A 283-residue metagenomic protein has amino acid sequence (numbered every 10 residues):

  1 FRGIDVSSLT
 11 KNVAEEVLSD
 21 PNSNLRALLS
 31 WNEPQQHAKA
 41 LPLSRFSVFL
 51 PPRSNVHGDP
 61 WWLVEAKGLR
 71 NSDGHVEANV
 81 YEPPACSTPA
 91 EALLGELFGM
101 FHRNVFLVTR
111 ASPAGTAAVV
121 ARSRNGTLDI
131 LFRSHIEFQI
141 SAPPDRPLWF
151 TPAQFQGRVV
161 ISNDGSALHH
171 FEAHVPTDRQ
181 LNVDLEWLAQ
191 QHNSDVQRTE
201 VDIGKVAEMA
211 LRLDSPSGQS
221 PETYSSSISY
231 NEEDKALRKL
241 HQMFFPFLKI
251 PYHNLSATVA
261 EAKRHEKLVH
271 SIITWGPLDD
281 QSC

Functional and structural regions predicted by a protein language model:
F1-R238: Signature of exported/secreted
L240, L248-C283: Local sequence-structure signature of Cys/Sec-based thiol-disulfide redox active-site neighborhoods
F245: Conserved thiamine diphosphate
